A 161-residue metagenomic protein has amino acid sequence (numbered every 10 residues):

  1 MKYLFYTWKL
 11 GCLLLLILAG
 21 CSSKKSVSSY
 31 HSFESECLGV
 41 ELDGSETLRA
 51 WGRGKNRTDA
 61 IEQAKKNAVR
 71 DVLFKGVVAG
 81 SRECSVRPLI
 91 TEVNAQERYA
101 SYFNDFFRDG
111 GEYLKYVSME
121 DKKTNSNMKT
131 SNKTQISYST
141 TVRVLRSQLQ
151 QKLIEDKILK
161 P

Functional and structural regions predicted by a protein language model:
M1-C21: Sec-dependent bacterial lipoprotein signal peptides
C21-P161: Domain-level marker for long, solvent-exposed, non-transmembrane regions
